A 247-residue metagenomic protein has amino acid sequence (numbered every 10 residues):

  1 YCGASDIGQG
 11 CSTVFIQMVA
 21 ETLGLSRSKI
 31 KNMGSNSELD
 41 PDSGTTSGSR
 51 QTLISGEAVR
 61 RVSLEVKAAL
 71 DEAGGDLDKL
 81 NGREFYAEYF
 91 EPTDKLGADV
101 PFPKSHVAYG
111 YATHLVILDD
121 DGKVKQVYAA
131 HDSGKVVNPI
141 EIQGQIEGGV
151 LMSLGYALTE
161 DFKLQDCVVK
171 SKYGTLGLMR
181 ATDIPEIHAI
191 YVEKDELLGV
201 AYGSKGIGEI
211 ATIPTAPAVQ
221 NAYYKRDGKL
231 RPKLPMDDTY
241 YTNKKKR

Functional and structural regions predicted by a protein language model:
Y1-G3: Structural motif
S12-T13: Conserved strand-to-helix beginnings and helix N-cap segments that scaffold or border functional pockets
Q17-R247: C-terminal catalytic domains of large/alpha subunits in multi-subunit enzymes
